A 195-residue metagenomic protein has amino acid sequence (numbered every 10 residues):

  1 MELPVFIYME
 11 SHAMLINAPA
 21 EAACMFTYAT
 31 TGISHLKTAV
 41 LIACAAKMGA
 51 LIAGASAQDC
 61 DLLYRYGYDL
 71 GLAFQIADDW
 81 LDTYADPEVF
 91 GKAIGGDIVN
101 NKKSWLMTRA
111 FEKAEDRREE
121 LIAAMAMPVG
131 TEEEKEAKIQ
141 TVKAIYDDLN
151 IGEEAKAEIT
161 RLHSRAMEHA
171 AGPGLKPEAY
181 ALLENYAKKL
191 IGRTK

Functional and structural regions predicted by a protein language model:
M1-K195: All-alpha prenyltransferase/terpene-synthase fold signal
